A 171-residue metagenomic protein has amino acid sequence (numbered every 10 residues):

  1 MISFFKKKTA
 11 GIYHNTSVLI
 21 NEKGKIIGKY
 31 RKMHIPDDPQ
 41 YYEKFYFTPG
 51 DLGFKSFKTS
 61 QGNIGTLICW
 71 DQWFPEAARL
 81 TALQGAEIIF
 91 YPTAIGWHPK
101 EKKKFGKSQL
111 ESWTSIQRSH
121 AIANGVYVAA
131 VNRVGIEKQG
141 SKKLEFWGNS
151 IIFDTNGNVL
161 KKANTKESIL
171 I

Functional and structural regions predicted by a protein language model:
M1, C69-L170: CN hydrolase (nitrilase-like) catalytic-core segments centered on the catalytic cysteine and neighboring Lys/Glu
I2-K8: Short beta-strand-to-loop element that shapes/binds the nucleotide-sugar donor at the catalytic cleft/hinge
F5, K32, R133: Active-site loop/turn elements of alpha/beta-hydrolase fold enzymes, especially the short glycine-/histidine-rich
K8-I116: Active-site catalytic loop in hydrolytic enzyme cores
